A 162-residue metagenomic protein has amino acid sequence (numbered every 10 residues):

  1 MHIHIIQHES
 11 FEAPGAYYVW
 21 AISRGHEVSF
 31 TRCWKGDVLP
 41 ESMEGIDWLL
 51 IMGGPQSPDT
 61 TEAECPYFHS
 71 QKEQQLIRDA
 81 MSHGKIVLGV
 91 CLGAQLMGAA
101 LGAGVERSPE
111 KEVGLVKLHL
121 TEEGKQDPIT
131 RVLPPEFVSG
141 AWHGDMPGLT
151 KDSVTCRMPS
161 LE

Functional and structural regions predicted by a protein language model:
M1-H83: N-terminal beta1-alpha1 cap of cysteine-dependent amidohydrolase-like domains
K35-G36, A94, E112: Conserved beta-strand edge residues that scaffold enzyme active sites
L39-E44, M97-G98, G148-K151: Short loop/helix-cap segments at secondary-structure boundaries that form the rim of catalytic
D79-G104: Catalytic nucleophile loop
L101-E162: Pocket-forming structural segment of enzyme catalytic cores
